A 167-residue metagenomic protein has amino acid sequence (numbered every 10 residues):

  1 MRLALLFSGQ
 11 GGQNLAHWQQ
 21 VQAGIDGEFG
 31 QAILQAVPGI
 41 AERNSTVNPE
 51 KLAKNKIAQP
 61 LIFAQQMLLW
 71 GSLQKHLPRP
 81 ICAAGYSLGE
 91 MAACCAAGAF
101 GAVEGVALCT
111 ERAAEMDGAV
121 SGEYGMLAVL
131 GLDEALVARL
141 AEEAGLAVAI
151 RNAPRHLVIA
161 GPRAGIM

Functional and structural regions predicted by a protein language model:
M1-A84, I159: Helix-rich "cap/lid" substructures immediately adjacent to catalytic or cofactor-binding pockets
Q10-G12, P38, G71, A96-M167: Alpha/beta catalytic cores of group-transfer enzymes, especially the acyltransferase/condensing modules of polyketide
R43-N44, G85, A147-N152: Short beta-strand
P49-E50, A84-L88, A113, Y124-A128: Short, glycine/charge-rich beta-strand/loop segments that flank catalytic centers and engage negatively charged groups
Q66, I81, G85-G89, A93 (+2 more regions): Gly/Ala-rich beta-loop-alpha elbow adjacent to hydrolase catalytic centers
